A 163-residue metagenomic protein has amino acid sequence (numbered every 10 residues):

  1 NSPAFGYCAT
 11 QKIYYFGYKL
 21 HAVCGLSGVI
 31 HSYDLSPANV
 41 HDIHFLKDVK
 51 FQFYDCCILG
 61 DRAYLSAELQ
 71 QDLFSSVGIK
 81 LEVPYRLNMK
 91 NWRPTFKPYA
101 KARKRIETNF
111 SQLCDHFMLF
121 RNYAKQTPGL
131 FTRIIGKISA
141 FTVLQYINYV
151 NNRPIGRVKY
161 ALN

Functional and structural regions predicted by a protein language model:
N1-S75, R86, I138: Polybasic low-complexity intrinsically disordered regions
T10-I13, A124-I134: Structural motif
V40, L46, F120-K125, L144-P154: Short flexible/disordered coil segments
D42, A102, F131, I135: Hydrophobic (often cysteine-bearing) scaffold residues that line and stabilize catalytic clefts of nucleotide/cofactor
C57, R62-P128: Helix-centered, glycine/charged polyanion-binding patches within enzymatic domains that contact phosphate-containing
T132-N163: C-terminal domain-tail junction helix/linker
